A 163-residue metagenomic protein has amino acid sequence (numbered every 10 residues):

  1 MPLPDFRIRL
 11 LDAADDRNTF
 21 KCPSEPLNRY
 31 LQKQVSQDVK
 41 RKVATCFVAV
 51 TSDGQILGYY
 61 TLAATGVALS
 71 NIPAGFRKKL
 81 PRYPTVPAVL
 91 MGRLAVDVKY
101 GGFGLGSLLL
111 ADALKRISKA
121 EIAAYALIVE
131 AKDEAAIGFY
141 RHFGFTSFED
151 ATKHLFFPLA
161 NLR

Functional and structural regions predicted by a protein language model:
M1-Q37, R41, C46, D53: Short amphipathic alpha-helix that is part of the acyltransferase structural core
K42-A64, A74: Conserved beta-hairpin
I56, Y60, H142-F143, A151 (+1 more regions): Catalytic cores of nucleotide-enabled group-transfer and carboxylate-activating enzymes in metabolic and assembly-line
Y59-R93: Conserved acyl-donor/pantetheine-binding loop and adjacent beta-alpha core of acyl/acetyltransferases and related
D97-K99: Active-site acidic-Proline motif in GNAT/NAT acetyltransferases
G102-K115, H142: Conserved acetyl-CoA-binding loop-helix of GNAT-fold acetyltransferases
G106, L110, D133-A136, T152-L159: Short glycine/proline-centered loop/turn elements that form peptide/ligand docking sites
K115, A123-A124, A131-D150: Conserved active-site alpha-helix within GNAT-family acetyltransferase domains
